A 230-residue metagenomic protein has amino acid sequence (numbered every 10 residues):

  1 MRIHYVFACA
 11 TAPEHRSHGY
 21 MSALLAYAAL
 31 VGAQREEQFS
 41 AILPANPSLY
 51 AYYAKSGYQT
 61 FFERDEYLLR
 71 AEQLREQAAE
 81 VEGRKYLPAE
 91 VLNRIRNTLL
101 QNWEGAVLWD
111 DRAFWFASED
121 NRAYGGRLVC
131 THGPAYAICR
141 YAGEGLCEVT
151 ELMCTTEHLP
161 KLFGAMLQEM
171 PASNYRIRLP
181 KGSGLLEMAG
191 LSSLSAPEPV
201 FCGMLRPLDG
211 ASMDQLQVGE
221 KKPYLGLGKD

Functional and structural regions predicted by a protein language model:
M1-V6, R16, G143-E148: A conserved beta-turn-beta hairpin within the catalytic core of GNAT-like acetyltransferases that forms part
H4, C9, A137: Conserved GNAT-family N-acetyltransferase fold
A8-T11, S17-L30, K55, E157-Q168: Conserved acetyl-CoA-binding loop-helix of GNAT-fold acetyltransferases
H18, R35, S118-D120: Non-catalytic interaction surface on structured domains
L25, G32-A45, P171-K181: Conserved GNAT acetyl-CoA-binding A-motif
A28, E37-R70: Long, hydrophobic, well-ordered secondary-structure blocks that form the structural core and pocket-lining surfaces
A54-E76, R140-A142, T150-P160, G164-D230: Active-site/acyl-donor-binding loops of N-acyltransferases
Q59-E157: Amide-forming acyltransferase catalytic core, primarily the GNAT-like/NAT-type and related acyltransferase folds
